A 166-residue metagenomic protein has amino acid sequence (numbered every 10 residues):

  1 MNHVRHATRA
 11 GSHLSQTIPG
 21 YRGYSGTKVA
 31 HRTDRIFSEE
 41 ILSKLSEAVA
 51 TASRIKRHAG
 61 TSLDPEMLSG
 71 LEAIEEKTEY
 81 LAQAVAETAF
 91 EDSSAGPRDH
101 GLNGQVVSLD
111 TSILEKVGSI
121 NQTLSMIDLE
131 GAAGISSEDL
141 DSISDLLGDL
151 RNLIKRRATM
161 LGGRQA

Functional and structural regions predicted by a protein language model:
M1-K56, G60: Leu/Val/Ala/Ile-rich N-terminal alpha-helices, chiefly Sec-type signal peptides and the beginnings
V4-T8, A30, E75, S93 (+1 more regions): Proteins with a high burden of low-complexity, intrinsically disordered sequence enriched in S/T/G/P/A and R, requiring
A50-D145, D149: Charged linear interaction tracts used for macromolecular binding and regulation
D149-R164: Extended alpha-helical scaffold segments
